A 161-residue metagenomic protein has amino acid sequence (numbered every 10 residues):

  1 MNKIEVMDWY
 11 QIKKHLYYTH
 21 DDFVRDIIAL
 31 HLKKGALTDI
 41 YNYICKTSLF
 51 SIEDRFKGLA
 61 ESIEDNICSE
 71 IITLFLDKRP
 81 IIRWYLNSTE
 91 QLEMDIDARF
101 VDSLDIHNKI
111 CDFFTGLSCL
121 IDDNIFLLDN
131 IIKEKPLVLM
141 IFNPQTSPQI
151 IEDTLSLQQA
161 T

Functional and structural regions predicted by a protein language model:
M1-E5, H107, C111-T161: Acidic, proline/glycine-rich low-complexity IDRs
M1-E53: Short, extreme N-terminal segment that most often corresponds to the first beta-strand
N2-D8, L16, E90-L104, D123 (+1 more regions): Long, contiguous binding/interaction regions
M7, H31-K33, Y85-N87, D95-R99 (+1 more regions): A structural detector for beta-sheet-dominated domains
F23, T89, I131-I132: Short Gly/Ser/Thr- and Asp/Glu-enriched loop/turn motifs at secondary-structure junctions
V24-R25, D77-I81, K135-L137: Short, surface-exposed coil-to-beta transition loops
A29-S48, R99-L127: Ampiphathic alpha-helical segments that act as solvent-exposed interaction surfaces
L49-L104: Short, intrinsically disordered low-complexity segments
